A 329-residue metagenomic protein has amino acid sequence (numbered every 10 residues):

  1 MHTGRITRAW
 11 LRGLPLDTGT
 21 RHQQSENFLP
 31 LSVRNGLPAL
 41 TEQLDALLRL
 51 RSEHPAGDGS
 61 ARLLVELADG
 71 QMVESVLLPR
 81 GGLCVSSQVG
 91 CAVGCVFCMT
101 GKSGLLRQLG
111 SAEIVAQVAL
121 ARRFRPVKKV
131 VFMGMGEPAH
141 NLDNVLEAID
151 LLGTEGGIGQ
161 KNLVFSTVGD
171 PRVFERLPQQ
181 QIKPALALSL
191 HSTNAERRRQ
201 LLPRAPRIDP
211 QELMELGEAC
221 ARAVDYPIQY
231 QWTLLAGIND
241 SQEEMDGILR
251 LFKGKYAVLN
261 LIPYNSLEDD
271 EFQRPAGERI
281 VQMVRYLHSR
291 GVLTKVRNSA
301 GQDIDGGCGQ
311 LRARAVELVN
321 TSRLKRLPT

Functional and structural regions predicted by a protein language model:
M1-G70, E218-Y226, L234-T329: Auxiliary Fe-S-binding modules of radical SAM enzymes
M72-E74: Short, mixed charged/polar active-site loops that provide acid/base catalysis or chelate metal/phosphate cofactors
L77-L78, N144: Residue-level structural signal for beta-strand termini and adjacent loop
L78-A112, L120: Canonical Radical SAM [4Fe-4S] cluster-binding loop centered on the CxxxCxxC motif and its immediate flanking residues
G81, D170, A300: A generic "binding-loop/recognition-motif" signal
A116: Cys/His-clustered metal-coordination modules, chiefly Zn-binding fingers
R122-K129, G134-K295: Conserved AdoMet/S-adenosylmethionine-binding subsite of the radical SAM
